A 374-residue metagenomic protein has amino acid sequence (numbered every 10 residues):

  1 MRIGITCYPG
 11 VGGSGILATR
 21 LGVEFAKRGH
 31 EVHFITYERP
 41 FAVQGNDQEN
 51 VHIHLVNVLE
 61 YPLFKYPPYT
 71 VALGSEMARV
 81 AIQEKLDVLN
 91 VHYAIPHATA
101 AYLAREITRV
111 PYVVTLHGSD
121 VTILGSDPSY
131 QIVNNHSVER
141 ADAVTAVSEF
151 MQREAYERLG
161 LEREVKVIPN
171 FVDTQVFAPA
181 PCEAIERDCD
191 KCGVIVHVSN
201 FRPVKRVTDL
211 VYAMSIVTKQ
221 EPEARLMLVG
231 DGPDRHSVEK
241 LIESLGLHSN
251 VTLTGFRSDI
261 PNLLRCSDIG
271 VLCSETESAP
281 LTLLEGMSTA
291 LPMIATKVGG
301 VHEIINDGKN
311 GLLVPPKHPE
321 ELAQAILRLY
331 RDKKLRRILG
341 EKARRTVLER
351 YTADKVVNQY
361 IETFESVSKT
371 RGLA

Functional and structural regions predicted by a protein language model:
I5-V11, V23-P68: N-terminal strand-loop element at the rim of the active site of nucleotide-sugar-dependent glycosyltransferases
F150, F171: Carbohydrate-associated surface elements
D188-M214, M227: Conserved donor-binding/catalytic core segment of Leloir-type glycosyltransferases
E239-G255: Nucleotide-activated donor-binding/catalytic signature segment of Leloir-type glycosyltransferases, i.e., the conserved
F256, E275: Aromatic "clamp/platform" in nucleotide-sugar-dependent glycosyltransferases that forms part of the donor/acceptor
P292-A295, I305: Short hydrophobic beta-strand element within catalytic cores of glycosyltransferases and related nucleotide-activated
D307-G308, L312-P319, R328-K333: Conserved acidic donor-binding segment of nucleotide-sugar-dependent glycosyltransferases
E321, R328, L335-E349, V356-E362: A short, well-ordered alpha-helix in the C-terminal region of glycosyltransferases
